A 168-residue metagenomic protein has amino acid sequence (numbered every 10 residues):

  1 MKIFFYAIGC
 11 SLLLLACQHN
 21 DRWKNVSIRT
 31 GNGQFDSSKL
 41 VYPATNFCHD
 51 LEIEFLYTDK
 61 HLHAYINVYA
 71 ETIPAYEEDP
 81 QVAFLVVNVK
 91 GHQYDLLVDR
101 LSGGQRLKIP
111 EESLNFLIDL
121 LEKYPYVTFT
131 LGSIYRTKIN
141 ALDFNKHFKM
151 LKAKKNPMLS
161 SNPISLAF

Functional and structural regions predicted by a protein language model:
K2-G9: Sec-dependent signal peptide recognition, specifically the positively charged N-region followed immediately by
L15-A16: C-terminal motif of bacterial Sec signal peptides marking the signal peptidase cleavage site
H19-N25: Signal peptide cleavage region of secreted peptide precursors
S27-N32, A70-D79, N115-K123: Short linear motifs in intrinsically disordered
Q34-T72, L131-N140: Post-signal-peptide N-terminal segment of Sec-exported extracytoplasmic proteins
L51, Q81-L85, P125: Short beta-strand/loop motifs in extracellular/secreted proteins, especially within beta-sandwich accessory domains
Y69, D79-Y94: Extended low-complexity, serine/threonine- and proline-enriched intrinsically disordered segments
G91-F168: Internal interaction segment
